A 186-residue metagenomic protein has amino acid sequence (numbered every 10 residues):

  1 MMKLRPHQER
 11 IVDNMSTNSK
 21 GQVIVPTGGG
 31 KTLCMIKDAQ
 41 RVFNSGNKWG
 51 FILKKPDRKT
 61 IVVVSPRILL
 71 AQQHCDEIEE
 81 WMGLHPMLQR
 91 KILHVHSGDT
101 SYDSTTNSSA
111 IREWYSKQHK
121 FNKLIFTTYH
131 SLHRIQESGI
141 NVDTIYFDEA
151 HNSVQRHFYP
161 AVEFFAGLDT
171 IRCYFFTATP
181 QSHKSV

Functional and structural regions predicted by a protein language model:
M1-I24: Conserved pre-motif I regulatory segment
N18-D38: Walker A/P-loop
T32-K37, W49-E80, S182: Conserved Walker A/P-loop ATP-binding site and its immediately adjacent core in helicase/helicase-like ATPase domains
F51-L53, L69-N107: Conserved helix-turn-beta segment of the N-terminal RecA-like "Helicase ATP-binding" lobe in SF1/SF2 helicases
V63, I125-T128, I171-A178: Structural recognition of the conserved hydrophobic beta-strand(s) that form the central parallel beta-sheet of P-loop
I68-L70, T100-S101, S131-H133, N152 (+1 more regions): Conserved nucleotide-binding/hydrolysis micro-motifs of P-loop NTPases
W114, Q118-E163: Conserved RecA-like ASCE ATPase "motif II neighborhood" in helicase/translocase motors
H151-V186: Post-DEXD/H (motif II) to motif III coupling segment of the RecA-like Helicase ATP-binding lobe
